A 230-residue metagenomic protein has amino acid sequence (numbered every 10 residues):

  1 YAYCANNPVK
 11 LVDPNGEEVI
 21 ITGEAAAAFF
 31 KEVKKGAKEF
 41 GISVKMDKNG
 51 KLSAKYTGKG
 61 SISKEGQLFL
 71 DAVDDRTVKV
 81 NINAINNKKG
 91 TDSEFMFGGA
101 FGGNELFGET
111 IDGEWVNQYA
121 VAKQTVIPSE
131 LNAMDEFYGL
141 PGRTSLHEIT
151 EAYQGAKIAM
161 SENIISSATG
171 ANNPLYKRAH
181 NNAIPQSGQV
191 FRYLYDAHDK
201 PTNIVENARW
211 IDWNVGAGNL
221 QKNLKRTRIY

Functional and structural regions predicted by a protein language model:
Y1-F29: Short turn/helix-capping motifs enriched in Asx and small/polar residues
A2-C4, Q124, T150-A152: Structural recognition of the beta-strand scaffold that forms the well-ordered cores of secreted hydrolase catalytic
L11-P14, E94, Y153: Residues that scaffold the ATP/ADP-binding catalytic core of kinase and kinase-like folds
F30-Q124: Auxiliary, metal-adjacent structural segments of Zn-dependent hydrolase domains
G36, A152-A156, Q186: Structured segments of extracytoplasmic/periplasmic soluble domains in secreted or envelope-associated proteins
V126-T144: Short pre-active-site segment immediately N-terminal to the catalytic Zn-binding motif
L140-A156: Active-site recognition of the HExxH zinc-binding catalytic motif
K157-Y230: Active-site or metal-binding loop neighborhoods of secreted/extracellular toxin and effector enzymes
